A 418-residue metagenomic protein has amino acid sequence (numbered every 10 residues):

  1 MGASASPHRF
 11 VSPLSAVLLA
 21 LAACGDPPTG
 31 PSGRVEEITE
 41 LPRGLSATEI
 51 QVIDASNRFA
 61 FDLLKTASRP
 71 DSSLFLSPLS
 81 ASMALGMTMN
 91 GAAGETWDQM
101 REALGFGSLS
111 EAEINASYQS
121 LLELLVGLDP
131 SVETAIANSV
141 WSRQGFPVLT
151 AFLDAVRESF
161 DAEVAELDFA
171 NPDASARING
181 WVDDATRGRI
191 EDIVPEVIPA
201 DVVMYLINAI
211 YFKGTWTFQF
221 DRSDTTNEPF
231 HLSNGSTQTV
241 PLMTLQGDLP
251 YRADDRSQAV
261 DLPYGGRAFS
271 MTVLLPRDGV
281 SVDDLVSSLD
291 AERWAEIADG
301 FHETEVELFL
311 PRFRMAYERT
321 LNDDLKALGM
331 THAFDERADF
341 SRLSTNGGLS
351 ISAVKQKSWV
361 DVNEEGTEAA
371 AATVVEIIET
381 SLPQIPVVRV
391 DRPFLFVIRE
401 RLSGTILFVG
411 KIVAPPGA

Functional and structural regions predicted by a protein language model:
M1-A22: Sec-dependent bacterial lipoprotein signal peptides
A16, C24-F169, A174, R401 (+2 more regions): Detector for small/aliphatic-rich hydrophobic stretches
D71, S110-G279, D284, D299-L382: Non-catalytic, conformational "gating/processing" segments within enzyme and secreted inhibitor domains
M83-G86, A103, Y205, T272-L274 (+4 more regions): Soluble periplasmic/extracytoplasmic beta-strand elements of cell-envelope proteins
V286-D290: Short, surface-exposed, charged loop/turn segments at secondary-structure junctions
A291-W294, L325: C-terminal, non-catalytic macromolecule-binding modules
A353-A418: C-terminal soluble interaction/assembly domains
